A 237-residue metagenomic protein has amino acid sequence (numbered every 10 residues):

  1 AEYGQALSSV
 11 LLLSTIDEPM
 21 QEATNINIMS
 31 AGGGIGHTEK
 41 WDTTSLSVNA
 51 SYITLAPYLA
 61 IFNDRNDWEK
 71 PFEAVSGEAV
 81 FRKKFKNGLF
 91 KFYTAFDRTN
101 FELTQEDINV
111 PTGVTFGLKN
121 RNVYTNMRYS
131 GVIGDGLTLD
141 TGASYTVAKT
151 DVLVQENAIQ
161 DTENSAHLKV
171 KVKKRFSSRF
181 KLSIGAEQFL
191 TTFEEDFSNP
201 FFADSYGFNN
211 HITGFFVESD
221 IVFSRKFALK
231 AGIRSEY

Functional and structural regions predicted by a protein language model:
A1-T24: N-terminal periplasmic accessory domains that precede and gate Gram-negative outer-membrane beta-barrel machines
S9, E22, A31-I35, E73-A79 (+4 more regions): Hydrophobic, lipid-facing positions within transmembrane beta-strands of outer-membrane proteins
T15, E39, R82-F85, G131 (+4 more regions): Residue-level signature of outer-membrane beta-barrel architecture
T15-D17, S30-G32, W41-T43, Y52-A56 (+5 more regions): Transmembrane beta-strands of outer-membrane beta-barrel pores
T24-I28, V48-A50, F92-T94, T141-A143 (+2 more regions): Membrane-embedded beta-strand positions of outer-membrane beta-barrel proteins
T43-L46, A56, N87-F90, D135-L139 (+2 more regions): Repeated loop/turn-to-beta-strand initiation elements of outer-membrane beta-barrel proteins
L55-I61, N66-S76, G88-S165, P200-G207: Flexible loop and strand-edge segments within Gram-negative outer membrane beta-barrel domains
S183-Y237: Signature of Gram-negative outer-membrane beta-barrel scaffolds
